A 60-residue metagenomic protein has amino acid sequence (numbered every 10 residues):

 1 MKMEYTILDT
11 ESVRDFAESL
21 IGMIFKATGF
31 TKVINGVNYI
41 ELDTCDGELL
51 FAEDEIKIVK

Functional and structural regions predicted by a protein language model:
K2-E55: Basic/aromatic-rich interaction segments and small domains that mediate binding to polyanionic partners
I58-K60: Short acidic DE-rich linear segments
